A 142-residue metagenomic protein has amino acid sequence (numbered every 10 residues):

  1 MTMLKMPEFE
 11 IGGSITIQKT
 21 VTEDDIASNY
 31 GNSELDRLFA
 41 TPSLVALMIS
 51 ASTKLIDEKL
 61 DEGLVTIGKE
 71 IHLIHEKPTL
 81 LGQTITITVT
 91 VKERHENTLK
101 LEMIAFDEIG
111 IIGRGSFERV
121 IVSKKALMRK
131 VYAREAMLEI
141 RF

Functional and structural regions predicted by a protein language model:
M1-P7, M137-F142: Short, Lys/Arg-enriched, disordered terminal segments
T2-A40: Catalytic strand-loop segment that frames the active site of acyl-thioester-processing enzymes
G13-I15, I67-I71, Q83-I87, N97-L99 (+1 more regions): A generic structural signal for short beta-strands and their flanking turns/coil linkers
T16-T22, I74, S116-V120: Generic structural detector for well-ordered beta-strands
T41-V45: Short, charged, low-complexity patches
S52-T86: Hydrophobic beta-strand-centered segment that forms part of the acyl-chain substrate-binding groove
L81, T90-F142: HotDog/MaoC-like acyl-thioester-processing domains
